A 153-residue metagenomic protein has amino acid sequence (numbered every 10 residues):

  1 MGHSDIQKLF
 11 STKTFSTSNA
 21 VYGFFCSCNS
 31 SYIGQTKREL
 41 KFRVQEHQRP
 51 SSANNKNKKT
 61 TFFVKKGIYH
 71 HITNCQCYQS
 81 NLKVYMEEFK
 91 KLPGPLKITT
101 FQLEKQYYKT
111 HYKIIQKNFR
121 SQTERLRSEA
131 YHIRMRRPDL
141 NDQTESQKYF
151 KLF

Functional and structural regions predicted by a protein language model:
M1-F153: Charged structural interfaces that engage phosphate-rich ligands and support phosphoryl-transfer chemistry
